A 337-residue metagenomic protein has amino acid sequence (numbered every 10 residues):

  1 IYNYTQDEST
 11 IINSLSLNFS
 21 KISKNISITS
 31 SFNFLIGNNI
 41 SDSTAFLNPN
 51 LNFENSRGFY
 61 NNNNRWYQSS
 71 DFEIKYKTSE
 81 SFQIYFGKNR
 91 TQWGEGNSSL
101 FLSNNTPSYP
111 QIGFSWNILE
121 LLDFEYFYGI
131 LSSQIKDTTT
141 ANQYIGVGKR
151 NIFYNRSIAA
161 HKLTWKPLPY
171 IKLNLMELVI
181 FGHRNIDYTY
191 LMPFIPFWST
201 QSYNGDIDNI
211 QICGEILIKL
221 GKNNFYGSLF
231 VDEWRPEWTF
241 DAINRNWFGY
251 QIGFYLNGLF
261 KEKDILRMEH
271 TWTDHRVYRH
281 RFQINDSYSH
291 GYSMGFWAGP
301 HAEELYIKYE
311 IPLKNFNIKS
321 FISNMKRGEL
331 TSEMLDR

Functional and structural regions predicted by a protein language model:
I1-K172, V179, H183, A242-V277 (+1 more regions): Outer-membrane beta-barrel channel domains
Y67, K166-R337: Exposed, low-structure sequence patches enriched in small/polar residues
